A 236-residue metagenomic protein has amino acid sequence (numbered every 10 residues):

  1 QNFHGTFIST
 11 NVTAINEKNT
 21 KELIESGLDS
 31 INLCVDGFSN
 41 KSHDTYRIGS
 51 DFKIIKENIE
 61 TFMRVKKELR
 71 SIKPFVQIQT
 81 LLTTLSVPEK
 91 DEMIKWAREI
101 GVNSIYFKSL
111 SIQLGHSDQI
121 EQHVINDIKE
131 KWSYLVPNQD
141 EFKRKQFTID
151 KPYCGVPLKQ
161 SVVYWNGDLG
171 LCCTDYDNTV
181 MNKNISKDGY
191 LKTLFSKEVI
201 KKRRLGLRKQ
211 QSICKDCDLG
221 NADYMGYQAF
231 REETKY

Functional and structural regions predicted by a protein language model:
Q1-T6, T13-S26: Conserved Radical SAM active-site core
T6-F7, N32: Active-site proximal beta-strand in glycosyltransferases
I8-N11, Q146: Short, flexible loop segments at the rims of nucleotide/cofactor-binding pockets, characterized by
K21-I213, G220-T234: Radical SAM enzyme [4Fe-4S]-AdoMet core and its adjacent flexible, acidic and glycine-rich loops/tails across
